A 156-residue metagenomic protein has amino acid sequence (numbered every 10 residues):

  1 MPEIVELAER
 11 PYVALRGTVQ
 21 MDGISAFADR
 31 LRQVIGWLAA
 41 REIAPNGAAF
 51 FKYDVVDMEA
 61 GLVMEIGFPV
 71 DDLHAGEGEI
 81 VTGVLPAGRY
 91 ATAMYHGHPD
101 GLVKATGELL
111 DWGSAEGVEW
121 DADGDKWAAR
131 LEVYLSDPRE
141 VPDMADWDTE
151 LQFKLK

Functional and structural regions predicted by a protein language model:
M1-K156: A solvent-exposed interaction/effector surface
